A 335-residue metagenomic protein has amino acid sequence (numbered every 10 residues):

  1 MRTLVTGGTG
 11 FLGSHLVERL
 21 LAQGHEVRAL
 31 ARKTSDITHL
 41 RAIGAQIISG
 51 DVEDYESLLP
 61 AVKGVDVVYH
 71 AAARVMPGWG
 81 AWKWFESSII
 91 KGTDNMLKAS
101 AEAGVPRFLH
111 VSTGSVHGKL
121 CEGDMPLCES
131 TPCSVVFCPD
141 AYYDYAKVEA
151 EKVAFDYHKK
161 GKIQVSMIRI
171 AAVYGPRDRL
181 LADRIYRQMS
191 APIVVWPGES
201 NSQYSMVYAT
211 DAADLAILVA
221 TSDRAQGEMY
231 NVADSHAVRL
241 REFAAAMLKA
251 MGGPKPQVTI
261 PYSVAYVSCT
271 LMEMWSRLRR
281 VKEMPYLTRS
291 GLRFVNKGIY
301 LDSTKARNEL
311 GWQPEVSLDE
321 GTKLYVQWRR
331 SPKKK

Functional and structural regions predicted by a protein language model:
T3-Q23: N-terminal Rossmann NAD(P)H-binding glycine-rich loop of SDR-like oxidoreductase domains
T34-R41, A45-K91, A99-E102, K119: NAD(P)H-binding glycine-rich loop region in Rossmannoid oxidoreductase-like domains and their noncatalytic homologs
N95-Y143: Conserved Rossmann-fold NAD(P)-dependent oxidoreductase catalytic core, especially the SDR/UDP-sugar
C138-S166: Active-site Tyr-X1-5-Lys
E149-A150, D178-R184, P197-A220, G227-N231: Substrate-positioning beta->alpha
G175, P197-S202, Y230-A237, L248-M251 (+2 more regions): Glycine-rich Rossmann NAD(P)(H)-binding loop
V219-Y286, S303, D319, K323-L324: Mid/C-terminal beta-alpha module of Rossmann-like enzyme folds, strongest in SDR-family dehydrogenases/epimerases
L301-N308, Q313-K335: Amphipathic terminal alpha-helices
